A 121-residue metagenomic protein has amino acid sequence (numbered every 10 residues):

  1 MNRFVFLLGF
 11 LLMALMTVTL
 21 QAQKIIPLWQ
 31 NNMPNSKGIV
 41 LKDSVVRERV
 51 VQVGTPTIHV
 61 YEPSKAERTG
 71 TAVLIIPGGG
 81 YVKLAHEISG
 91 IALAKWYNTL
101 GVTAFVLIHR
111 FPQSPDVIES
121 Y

Functional and structural regions predicted by a protein language model:
M1-I25: Bacterial Sec-dependent N-terminal signal peptides
Q23-R68, Y121: N-terminal cap/lid segment of alpha/beta-hydrolase-fold proteins
G38-I39, G70, A85-E87, V117: Short, solvent-exposed loop/turn and secondary-structure capping segments
T69-G78: Short beta-strand element of the alpha/beta-hydrolase
I75, S89, L93, F111: Portal/gating segments that form or line small-molecule/metal binding sites
G78, V102, H109-F111: Active-site loop/turn elements of alpha/beta-hydrolase fold enzymes, especially the short glycine-/histidine-rich
A85-H86, L107-Y121: Catalytic nucleophile-loop/oxyanion-hole region of alpha/beta-hydrolase and closely related hydrolase-like folds
H86-F105: Short amphipathic alpha-helix adjacent to the substrate-entry channel of hydrolases
